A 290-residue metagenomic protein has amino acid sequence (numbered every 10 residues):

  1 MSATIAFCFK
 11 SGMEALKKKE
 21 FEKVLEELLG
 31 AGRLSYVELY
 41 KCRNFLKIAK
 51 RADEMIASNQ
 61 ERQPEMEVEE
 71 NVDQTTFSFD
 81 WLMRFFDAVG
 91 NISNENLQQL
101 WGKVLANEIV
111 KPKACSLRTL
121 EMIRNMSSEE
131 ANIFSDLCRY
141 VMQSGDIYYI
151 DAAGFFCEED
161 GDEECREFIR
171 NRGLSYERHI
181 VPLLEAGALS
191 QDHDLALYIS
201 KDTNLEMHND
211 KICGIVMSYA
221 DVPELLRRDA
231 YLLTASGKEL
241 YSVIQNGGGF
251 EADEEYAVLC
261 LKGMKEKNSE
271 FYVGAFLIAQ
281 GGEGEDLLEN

Functional and structural regions predicted by a protein language model:
M1-M126: Charged, alpha-helical interface segments at or near domain boundaries
K18-E22, L39, L82, D162-C165 (+3 more regions): Short amphipathic alpha-helical segments that mediate assembly, nucleic-acid/protein binding, or membrane association
F77, D162-Y219: Short amphipathic alpha-helical interaction segments
N96-W101, E130-I133, H179: Residue-level detector of well-ordered alpha-helical segments, enriched for hydrophobic/aromatic packing positions
K111-D151: Winged-helix-like regulatory helical subdomains adjacent to P-loop NTPase cores
L137-R139, Q143-E177: Short acidic, hydrophobic short linear motifs in intrinsically disordered regions
Y198-Y256: Short, amphipathic alpha-helical interaction segments positioned at domain boundaries
F250-N290: Extended, compositionally biased alpha-helical segments that mediate assembly or anchoring
